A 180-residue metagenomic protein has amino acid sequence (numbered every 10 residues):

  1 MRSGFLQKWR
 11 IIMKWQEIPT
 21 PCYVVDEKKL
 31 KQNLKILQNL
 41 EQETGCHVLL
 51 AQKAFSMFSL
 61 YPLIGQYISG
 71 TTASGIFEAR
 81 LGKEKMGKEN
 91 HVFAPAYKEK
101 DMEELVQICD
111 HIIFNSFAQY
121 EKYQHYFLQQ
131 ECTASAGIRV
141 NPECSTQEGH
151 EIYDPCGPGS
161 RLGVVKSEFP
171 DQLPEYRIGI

Functional and structural regions predicted by a protein language model:
M1-I12: Short, Lys/Arg-enriched N-terminal segments with co-localized hydrophobic residues within the first ~10-30 amino acids
I12-V24: Generic N-terminal amphipathic, Lys/Arg-enriched alpha-helix
P19, T44-G45: Eukaryotic alpha-helical scaffold "rod" segments
N33-E43, L81: A short, N-terminal amphipathic alpha-helix
C46-I180: Active-site-proximal beta-alpha core segment in soluble small-molecule metabolic enzymes
